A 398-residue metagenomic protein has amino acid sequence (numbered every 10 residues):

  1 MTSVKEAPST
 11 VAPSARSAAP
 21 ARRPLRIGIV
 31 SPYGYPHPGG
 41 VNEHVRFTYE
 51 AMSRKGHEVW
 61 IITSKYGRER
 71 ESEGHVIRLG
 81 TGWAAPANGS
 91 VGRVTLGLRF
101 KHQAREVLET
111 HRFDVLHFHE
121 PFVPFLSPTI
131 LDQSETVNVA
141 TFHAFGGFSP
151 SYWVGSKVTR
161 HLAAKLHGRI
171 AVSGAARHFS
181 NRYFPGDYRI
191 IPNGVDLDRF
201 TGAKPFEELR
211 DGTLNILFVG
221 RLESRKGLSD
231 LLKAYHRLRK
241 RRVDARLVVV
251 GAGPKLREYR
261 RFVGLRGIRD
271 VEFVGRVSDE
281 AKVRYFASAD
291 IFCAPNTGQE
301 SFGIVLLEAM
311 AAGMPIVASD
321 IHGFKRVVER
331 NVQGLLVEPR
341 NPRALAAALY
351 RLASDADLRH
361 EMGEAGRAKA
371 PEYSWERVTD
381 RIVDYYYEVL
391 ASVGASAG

Functional and structural regions predicted by a protein language model:
K65, A175, G194: Carbohydrate-associated surface elements
P150, H178, V195-G212, V393: Acidic anion/phosphate-binding donor-loop and adjacent secondary structure in glycosyltransferase catalytic cores
E208-H236: Conserved donor-binding/catalytic core segment of Leloir-type glycosyltransferases
R260-V277: Nucleotide-activated donor-binding/catalytic signature segment of Leloir-type glycosyltransferases, i.e., the conserved
R276-V277, R284-A289, I382: Short alpha-helical donor nucleotide-sugar binding micro-motif in glycosyltransferases
I291, P315-A318, V328: Short hydrophobic beta-strand element within catalytic cores of glycosyltransferases and related nucleotide-activated
R330-N331, L335-P342, R351-A356: Conserved acidic donor-binding segment of nucleotide-sugar-dependent glycosyltransferases
A344, R351, L358-E372, V383-D384: A short, well-ordered alpha-helix in the C-terminal region of glycosyltransferases
